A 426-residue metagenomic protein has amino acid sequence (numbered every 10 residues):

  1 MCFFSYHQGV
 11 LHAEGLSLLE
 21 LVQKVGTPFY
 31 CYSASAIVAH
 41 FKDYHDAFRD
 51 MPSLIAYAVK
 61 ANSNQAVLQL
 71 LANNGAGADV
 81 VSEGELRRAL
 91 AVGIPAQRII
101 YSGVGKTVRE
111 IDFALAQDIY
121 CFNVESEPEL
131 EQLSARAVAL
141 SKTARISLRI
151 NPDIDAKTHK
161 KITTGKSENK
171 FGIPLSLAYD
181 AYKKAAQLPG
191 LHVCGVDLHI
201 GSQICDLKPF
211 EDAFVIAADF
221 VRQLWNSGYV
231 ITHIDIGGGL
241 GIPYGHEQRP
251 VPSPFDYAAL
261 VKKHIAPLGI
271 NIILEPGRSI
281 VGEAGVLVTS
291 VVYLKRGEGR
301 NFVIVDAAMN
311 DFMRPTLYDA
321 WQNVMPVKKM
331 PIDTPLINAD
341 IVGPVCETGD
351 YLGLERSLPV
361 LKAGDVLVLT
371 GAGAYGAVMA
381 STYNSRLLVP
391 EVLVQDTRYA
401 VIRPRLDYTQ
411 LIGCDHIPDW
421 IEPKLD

Functional and structural regions predicted by a protein language model:
M1-A144, K183, Q187-H192, D219 (+3 more regions): A charged N-terminal "starter" segment
S17, L21, S33-A36, H40 (+21 more regions): General structural feature for long, well-ordered alpha-helical segments within catalytic domains of soluble enzymes
V22, L260, G269-D426: Charged (often Lys/Glu-rich) extended helix/loop segments that serve as interaction or gating elements
S35, A58-N64, V81-G84, V104-K106 (+9 more regions): Active-site beta-loop-alpha junctions enriched in small/polar residues
R49-M51, V138-S141, E247-V251, E298-G299 (+1 more regions): Short, glycine- and charge-enriched coil/turn segments that flank and shape catalytic ligand pockets
P52-A56, G75-G77, A96-I100, C121 (+7 more regions): Structural preference for beta-strand elements that scaffold enzyme active sites
V67-L68, A91, I111-A116, L133-R136 (+6 more regions): Short acidic, glycine/serine/threonine-rich loops at helix termini
P152-Y293, N384, Q395: Active-site loop/helix belt of alpha/beta enzymes
